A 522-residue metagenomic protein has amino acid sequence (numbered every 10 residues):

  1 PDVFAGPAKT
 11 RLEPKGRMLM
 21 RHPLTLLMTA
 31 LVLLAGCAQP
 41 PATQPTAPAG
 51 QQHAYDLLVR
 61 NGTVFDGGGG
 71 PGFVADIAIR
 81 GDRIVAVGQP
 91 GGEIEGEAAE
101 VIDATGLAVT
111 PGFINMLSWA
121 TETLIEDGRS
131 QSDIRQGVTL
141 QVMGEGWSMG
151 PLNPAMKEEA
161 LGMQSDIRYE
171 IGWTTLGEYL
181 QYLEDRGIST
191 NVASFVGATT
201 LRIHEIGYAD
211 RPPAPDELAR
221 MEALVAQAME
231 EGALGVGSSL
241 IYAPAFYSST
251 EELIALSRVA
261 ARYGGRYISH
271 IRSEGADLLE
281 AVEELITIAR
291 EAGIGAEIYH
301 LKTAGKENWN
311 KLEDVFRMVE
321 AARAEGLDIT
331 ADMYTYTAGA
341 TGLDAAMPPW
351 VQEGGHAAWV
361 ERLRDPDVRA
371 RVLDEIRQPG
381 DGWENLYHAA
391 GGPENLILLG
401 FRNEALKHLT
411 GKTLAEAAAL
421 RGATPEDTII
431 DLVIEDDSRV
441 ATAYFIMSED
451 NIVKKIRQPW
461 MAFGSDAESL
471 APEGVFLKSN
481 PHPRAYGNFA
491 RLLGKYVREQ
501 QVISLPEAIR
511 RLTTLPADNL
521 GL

Functional and structural regions predicted by a protein language model:
P1-V3, K9-L19: Short, Lys/Arg-enriched N-terminal segments with co-localized hydrophobic residues within the first ~10-30 amino acids
R17-L27: Bacterial N-terminal signal peptides that target proteins for export
L34-G36: C-terminal motif of bacterial Sec signal peptides marking the signal peptidase cleavage site
P41-L57, V64-G112, D127: Histidine-rich, glycine-flanked metal-binding segment
V64-D76, R439-I446, N451-I452, E499-L512 (+1 more regions): Acidic, glycine-enriched loop/beta-strand segments at the rims of small-molecule binding/catalytic pockets
G96, V101-T174: Metal-associated gating/positioning segment near the N- to mid-region
L180-L183, I188-P215, A219-Y242, S257 (+3 more regions): Active-site neighborhoods of metal-dependent hydrolases
Q227-E284: Divalent metal-binding pocket/active-site signature
